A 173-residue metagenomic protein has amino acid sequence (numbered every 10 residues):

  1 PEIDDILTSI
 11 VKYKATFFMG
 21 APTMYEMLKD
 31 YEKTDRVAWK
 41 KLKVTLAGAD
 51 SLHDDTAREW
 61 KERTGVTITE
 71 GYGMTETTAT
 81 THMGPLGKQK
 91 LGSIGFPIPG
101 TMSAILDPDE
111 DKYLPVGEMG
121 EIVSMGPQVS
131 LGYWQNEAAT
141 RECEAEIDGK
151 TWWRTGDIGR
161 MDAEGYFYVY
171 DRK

Functional and structural regions predicted by a protein language model:
P1-Y13, P22-M24: ATP-dependent adenylate-forming carboxylate-activation enzymes
L7, A15-G20, K29-K90, M102 (+1 more regions): Gly/Ser/Thr-rich phosphate-binding loop
T23-Y25, L52, V129: Alpha-helix capping/helix-boundary segments
A49, G73, G95, G126 (+1 more regions): Active-site glycine-centered loops adjacent to acidic/histidine catalytic or metal-binding residues that shape
A79, M102-S103, E121, Y166: Conserved beta-strand and immediately adjacent loop positions that scaffold enzyme active sites
F96-G100: Short coil-to-beta-strand transition motifs
K112-G117, V123-K173: Conserved ATP-binding/catalytic segment of the ANL
